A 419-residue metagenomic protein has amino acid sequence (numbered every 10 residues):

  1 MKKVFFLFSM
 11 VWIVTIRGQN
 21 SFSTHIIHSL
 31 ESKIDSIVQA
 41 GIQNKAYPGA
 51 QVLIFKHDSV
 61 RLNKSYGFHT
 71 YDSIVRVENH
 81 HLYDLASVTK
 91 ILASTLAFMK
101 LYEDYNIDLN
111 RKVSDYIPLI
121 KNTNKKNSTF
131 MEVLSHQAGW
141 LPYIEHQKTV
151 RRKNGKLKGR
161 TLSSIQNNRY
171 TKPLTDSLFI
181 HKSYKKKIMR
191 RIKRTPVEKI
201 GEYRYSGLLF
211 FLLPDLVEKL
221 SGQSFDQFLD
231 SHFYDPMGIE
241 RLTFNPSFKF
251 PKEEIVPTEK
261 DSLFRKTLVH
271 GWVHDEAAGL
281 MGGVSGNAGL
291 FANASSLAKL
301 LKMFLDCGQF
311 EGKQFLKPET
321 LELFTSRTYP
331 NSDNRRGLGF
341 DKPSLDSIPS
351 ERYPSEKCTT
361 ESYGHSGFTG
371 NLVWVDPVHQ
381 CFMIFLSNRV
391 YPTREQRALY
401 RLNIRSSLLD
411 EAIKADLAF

Functional and structural regions predicted by a protein language model:
M1-H25: Bacterial Sec-dependent N-terminal signal peptides
R17-V38, N154-K172: Sec-dependent signal peptide cleavage junction
H25-L85, N106-D108, R190, L268 (+2 more regions): Short, conserved catalytic-motif segment at the N-terminal edge
D35-V38, V52, D58, D84-N110 (+4 more regions): Active-site SXXK
Q51-L53, N63, D84, E132-S135 (+3 more regions): Structural recognition of the beta-strand scaffold that forms the well-ordered cores of secreted hydrolase catalytic
D108-T123, P236-M237: Short, glycine/proline-biased beta-turn/loop segments that scaffold the active-site neighborhood
K125-E361: Short, surface-exposed loop or secondary-structure junction motifs that flank catalytic or metal-binding residues
H365-F419: Structured C-terminal helix/loop/strand segments within mature extracytoplasmic catalytic/sensor domains
